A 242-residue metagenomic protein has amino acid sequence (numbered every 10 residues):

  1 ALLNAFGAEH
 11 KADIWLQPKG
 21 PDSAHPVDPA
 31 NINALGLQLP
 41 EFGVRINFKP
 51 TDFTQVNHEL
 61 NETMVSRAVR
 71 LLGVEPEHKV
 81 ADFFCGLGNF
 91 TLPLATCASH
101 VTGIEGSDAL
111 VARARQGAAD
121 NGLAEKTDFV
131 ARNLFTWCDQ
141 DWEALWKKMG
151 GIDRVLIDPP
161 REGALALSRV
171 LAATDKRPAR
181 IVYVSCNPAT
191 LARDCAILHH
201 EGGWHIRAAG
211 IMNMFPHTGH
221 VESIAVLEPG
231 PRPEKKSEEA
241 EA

Functional and structural regions predicted by a protein language model:
A1-A242: Rossmann-like S-adenosyl-L-methionine
